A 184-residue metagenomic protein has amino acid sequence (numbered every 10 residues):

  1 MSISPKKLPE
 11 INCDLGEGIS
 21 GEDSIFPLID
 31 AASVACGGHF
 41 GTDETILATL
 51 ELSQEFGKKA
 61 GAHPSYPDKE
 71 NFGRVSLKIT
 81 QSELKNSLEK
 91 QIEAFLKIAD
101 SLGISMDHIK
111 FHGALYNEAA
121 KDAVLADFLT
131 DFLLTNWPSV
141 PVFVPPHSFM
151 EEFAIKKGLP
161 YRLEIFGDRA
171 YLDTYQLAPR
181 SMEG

Functional and structural regions predicted by a protein language model:
P9-C13, A32-V34, A60-P64, D107-F111 (+3 more regions): Hydrophobic faces of well-ordered beta-strands that scaffold small-molecule active sites in alpha/beta enzyme cores
G18-I46: A short alpha/beta connector and helix-capping loop motif
D23-I29, A48-G61, A99-G103: Acidic (Asp/Glu)-rich catalytic clusters
L28-A32, Q54, F132-S139, I155-R162: Glycine-enriched alpha-helix->loop->beta-strand junction motifs that scaffold or abut catalytic
V34-H39, E118, N136-P146: Catalytic beta/alpha-barrel core
K69-F111: Glycine/small-residue-rich loop that forms an oxyanion/phosphate-binding "nest" at active or ligand-binding sites
D122-F128: Charged helix-capping and loop-helix junction motifs
H147-G184: Active-site rim beta-loop-alpha module in soluble metabolic enzymes
